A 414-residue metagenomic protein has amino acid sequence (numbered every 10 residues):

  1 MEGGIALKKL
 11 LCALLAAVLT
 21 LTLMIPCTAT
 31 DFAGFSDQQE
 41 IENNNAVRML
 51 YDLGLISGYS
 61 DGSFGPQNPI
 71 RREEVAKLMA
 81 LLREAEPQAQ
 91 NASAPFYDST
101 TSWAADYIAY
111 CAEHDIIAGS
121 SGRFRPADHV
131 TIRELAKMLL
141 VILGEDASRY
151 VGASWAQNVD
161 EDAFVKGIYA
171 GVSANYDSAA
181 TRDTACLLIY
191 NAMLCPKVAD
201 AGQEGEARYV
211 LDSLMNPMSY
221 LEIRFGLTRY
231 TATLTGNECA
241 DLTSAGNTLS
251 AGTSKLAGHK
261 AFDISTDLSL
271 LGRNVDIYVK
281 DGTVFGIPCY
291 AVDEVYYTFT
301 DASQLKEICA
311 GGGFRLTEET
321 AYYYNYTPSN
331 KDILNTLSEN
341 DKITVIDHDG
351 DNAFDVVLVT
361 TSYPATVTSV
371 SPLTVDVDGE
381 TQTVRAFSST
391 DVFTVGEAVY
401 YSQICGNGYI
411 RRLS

Functional and structural regions predicted by a protein language model:
M1-N44, L53, S57-A105, E113-R133 (+4 more regions): Feature responds to low-complexity, polar/acidic, surface-exposed segments characteristic of secreted/exported proteins
M49-L50, C111: PEST-like intrinsically disordered low-complexity regions enriched in serine, proline, threonine and acidic/polar
D183, L187, K197-E319, Y323-S414: Short, flexible, surface-exposed loop segments at domain boundaries
I189-N191: Extracellular, beta-strand-rich glycan-interacting domains
